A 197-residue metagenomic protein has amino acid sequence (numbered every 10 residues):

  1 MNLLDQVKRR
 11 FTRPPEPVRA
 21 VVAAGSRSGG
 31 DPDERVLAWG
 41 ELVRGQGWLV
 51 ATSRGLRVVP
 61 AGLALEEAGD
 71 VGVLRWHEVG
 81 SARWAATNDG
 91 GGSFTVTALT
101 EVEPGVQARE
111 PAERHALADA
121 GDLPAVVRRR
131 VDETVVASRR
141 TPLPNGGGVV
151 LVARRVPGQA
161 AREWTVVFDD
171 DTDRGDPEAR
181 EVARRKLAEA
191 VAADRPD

Functional and structural regions predicted by a protein language model:
N2-P32, R44, V73-D197: Acidic, Ser/Thr- and proline-rich intrinsically disordered linker/docking segments of eukaryotic scaffolds
W39-L74: Conserved beta-hairpin
